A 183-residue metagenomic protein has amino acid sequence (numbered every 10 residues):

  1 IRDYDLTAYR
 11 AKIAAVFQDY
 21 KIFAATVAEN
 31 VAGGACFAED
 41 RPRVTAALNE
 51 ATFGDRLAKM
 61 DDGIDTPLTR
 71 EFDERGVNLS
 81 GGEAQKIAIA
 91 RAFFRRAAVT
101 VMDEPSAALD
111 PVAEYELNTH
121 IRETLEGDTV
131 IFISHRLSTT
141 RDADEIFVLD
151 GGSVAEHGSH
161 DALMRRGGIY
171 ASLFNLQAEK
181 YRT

Functional and structural regions predicted by a protein language model:
I1-A8, T69, Y115, T119 (+2 more regions): ABC ATPase NBD Q-loop/coupling interface
R10, A28-E74, N118-T119, G127 (+1 more regions): ABC ATPase nucleotide-binding domain helical subdomain, centered on the C-loop/LSGGQ "ABC signature"
G54-I87, R96, L109, K180-T183: ABC-fold ATPase nucleotide-binding domain signature/coupling loops
G63, T119, R136-T183: C-terminal portion of ABC ATPase nucleotide-binding domains
T100-E104: Catalytic Walker B motif of ABC-type/P-loop ATPase nucleotide-binding domains
P111-A113: Helix N-cap at the start of a conserved alpha-helix in ABC-type nucleotide-binding domains
E123-F132, T140: Conserved catalytic loops of ABC-family nucleotide-binding domains
